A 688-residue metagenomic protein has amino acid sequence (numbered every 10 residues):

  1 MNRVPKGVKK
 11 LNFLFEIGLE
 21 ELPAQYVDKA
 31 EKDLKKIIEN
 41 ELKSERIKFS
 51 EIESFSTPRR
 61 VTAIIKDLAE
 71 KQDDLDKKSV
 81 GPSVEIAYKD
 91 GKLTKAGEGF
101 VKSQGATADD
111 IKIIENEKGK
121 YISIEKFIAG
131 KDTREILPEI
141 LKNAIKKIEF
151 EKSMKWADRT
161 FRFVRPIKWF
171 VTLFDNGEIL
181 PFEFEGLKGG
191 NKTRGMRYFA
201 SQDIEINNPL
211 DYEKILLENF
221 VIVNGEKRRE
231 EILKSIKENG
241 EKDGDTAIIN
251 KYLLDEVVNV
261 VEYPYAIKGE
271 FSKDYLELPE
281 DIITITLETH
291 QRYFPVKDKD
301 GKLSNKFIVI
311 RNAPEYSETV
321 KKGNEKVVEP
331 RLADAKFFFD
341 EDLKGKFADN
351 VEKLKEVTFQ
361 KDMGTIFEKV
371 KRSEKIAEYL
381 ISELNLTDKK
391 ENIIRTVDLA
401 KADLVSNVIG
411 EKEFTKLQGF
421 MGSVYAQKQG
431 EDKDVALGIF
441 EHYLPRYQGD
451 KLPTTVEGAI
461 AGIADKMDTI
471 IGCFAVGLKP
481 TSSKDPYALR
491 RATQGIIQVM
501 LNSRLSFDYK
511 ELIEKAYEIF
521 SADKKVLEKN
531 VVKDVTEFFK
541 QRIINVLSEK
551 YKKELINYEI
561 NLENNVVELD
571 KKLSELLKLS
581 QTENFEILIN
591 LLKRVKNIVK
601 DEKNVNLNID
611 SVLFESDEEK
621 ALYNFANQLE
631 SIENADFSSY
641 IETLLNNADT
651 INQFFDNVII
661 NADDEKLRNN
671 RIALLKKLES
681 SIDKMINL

Functional and structural regions predicted by a protein language model:
N2-L688: Amphipathic alpha-helical "coupling" segments that flank catalytic cores
